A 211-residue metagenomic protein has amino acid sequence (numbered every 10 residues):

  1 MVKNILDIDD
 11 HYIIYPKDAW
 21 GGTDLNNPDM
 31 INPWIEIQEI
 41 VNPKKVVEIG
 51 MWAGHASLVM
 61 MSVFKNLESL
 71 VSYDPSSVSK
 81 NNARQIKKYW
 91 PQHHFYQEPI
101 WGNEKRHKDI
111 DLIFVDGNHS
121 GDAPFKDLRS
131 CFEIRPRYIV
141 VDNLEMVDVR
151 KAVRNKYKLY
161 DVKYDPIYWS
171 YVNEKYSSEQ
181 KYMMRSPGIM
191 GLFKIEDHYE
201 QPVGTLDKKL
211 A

Functional and structural regions predicted by a protein language model:
M1-F114, N118-A211: A short alpha-helical cap/connector motif
